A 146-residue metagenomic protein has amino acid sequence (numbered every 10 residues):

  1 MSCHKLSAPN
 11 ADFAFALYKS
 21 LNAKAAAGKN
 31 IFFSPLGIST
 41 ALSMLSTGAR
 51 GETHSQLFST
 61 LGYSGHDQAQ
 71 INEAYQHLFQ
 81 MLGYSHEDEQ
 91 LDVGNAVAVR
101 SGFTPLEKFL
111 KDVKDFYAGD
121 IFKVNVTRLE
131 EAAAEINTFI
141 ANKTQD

Functional and structural regions predicted by a protein language model:
M1-Q56, N142-D146: Flexible propeptides and autoinhibitory/regulatory segments associated with cysteine proteases
G28, Q68-D146: Non-catalytic, conformational "gating/processing" segments within enzyme and secreted inhibitor domains
N30-P35, E52-G65, K108-A118: Short alpha-helical "patches" and their helix-cap loops
S34-S39, L45-T47, T60, S64-H66 (+4 more regions): Surface-exposed loop/turn and secondary-structure junction residues enriched for glycine/proline
L45-M81: Active-site-surrounding "flap" and adjacent substrate/cofactor-binding loops of secreted or lumenal enzymes, prototyped
